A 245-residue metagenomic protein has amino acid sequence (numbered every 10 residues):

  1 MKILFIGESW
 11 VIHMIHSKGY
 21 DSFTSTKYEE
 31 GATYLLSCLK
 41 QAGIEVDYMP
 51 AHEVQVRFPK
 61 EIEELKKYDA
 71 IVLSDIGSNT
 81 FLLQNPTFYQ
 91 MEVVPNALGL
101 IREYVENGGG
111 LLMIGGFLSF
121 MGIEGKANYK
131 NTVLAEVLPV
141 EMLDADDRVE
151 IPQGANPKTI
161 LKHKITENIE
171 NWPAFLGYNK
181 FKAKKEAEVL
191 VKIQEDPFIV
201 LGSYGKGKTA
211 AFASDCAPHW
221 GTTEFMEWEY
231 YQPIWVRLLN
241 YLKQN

Functional and structural regions predicted by a protein language model:
M1-I6, G110, E186, Y204-K208 (+1 more regions): Extracellular ligand-binding/catalytic regions of CAZymes and related secreted enzymes and adhesion modules
M1-S74, F117-M121, T223, V236-K243: Aromatic-Pro/Gly-enriched surface loop or interdomain linker that acts as a lid/target-recognition segment
I3-F5, W10, L65-I123, K206-F212: Short alpha-beta junction capping motif
E8-S17, A32, G110-D196: An acidic, glycine-rich "communication" segment
M14-K27, T80-V93, G122-N128, T223-E227: Short, flexible/disordered intra-domain loops and linkers
D47-H52, T87-M91, E188-V191: Short, flexible loop segments at the rims of nucleotide/cofactor-binding pockets, characterized by
E195-G205: Short, surface-exposed beta-strand/loop micro-motifs that present aromatic residues
